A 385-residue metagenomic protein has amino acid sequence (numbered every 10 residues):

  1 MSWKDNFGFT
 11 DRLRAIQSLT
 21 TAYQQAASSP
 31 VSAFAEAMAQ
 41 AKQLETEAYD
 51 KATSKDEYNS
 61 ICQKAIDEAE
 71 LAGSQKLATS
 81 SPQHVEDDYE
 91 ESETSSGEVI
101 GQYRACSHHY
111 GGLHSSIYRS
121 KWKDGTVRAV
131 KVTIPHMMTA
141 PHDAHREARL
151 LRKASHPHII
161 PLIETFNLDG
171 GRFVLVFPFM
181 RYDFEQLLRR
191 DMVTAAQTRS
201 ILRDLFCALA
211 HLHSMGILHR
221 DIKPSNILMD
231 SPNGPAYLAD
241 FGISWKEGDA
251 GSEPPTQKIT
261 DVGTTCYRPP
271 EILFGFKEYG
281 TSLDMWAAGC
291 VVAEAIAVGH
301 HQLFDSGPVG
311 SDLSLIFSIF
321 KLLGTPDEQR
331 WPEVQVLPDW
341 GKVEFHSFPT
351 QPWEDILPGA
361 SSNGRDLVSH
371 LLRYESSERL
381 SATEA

Functional and structural regions predicted by a protein language model:
C106-G112, I117: Protein kinase glycine-rich loop
S116-P135: Glycine-rich ATP phosphate-binding loop
V132-S155: Conserved N-lobe beta3->alphaC-helix segment of eukaryotic protein kinase catalytic domains
P161-F173: Short beta-strand micro-motifs within the conserved protein kinase catalytic domain, predominantly in the N-lobe
G170-D183: Conserved short submotifs of the Hanks-type protein kinase catalytic core that shape the nucleotide-binding pocket
I201-L202: Activation segment signature within eukaryotic-like protein kinase domains
H213-D230: Catalytic-loop of the protein kinase fold
L323-H370: C-terminal lobe substrate-recognition/regulatory segment of protein kinase catalytic domains
